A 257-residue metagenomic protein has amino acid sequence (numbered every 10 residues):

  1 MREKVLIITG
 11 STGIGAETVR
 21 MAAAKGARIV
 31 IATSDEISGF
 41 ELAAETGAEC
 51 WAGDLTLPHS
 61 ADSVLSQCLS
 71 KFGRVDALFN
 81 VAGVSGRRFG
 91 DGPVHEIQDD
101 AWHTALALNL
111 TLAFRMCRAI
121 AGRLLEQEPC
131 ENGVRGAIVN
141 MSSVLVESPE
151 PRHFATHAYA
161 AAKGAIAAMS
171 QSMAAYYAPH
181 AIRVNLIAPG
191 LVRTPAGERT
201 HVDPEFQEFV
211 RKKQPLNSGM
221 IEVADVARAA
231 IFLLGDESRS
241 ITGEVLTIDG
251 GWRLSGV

Functional and structural regions predicted by a protein language model:
M1-V30: Canonical Rossmann dinucleotide-binding motif of NAD(H)/NADP(H)-dependent dehydrogenases/reductases, specifically
V84-S85, P129-A165, S170-P179, L191-V192: Catalytic loop of short-chain dehydrogenase/reductase
F89-V94, Q98-L106, V210: Substrate-binding pocket helix/loop in short-chain dehydrogenase/reductase
G122, A175-Y176, R239: Alpha-helical segment proximal to the catalytic Tyr-Lys
A178, R183, I241-G243: Short, small/polar-rich loop/turn modules that mediate ligand/substrate recognition or access, typified
Q214-V226: A conserved structural motif in NAD(P)-dependent oxidoreductases
T242-V257: Short C-terminal tail/terminal secondary-structure segment of NAD(P)H-dependent dehydrogenase/reductase domains
